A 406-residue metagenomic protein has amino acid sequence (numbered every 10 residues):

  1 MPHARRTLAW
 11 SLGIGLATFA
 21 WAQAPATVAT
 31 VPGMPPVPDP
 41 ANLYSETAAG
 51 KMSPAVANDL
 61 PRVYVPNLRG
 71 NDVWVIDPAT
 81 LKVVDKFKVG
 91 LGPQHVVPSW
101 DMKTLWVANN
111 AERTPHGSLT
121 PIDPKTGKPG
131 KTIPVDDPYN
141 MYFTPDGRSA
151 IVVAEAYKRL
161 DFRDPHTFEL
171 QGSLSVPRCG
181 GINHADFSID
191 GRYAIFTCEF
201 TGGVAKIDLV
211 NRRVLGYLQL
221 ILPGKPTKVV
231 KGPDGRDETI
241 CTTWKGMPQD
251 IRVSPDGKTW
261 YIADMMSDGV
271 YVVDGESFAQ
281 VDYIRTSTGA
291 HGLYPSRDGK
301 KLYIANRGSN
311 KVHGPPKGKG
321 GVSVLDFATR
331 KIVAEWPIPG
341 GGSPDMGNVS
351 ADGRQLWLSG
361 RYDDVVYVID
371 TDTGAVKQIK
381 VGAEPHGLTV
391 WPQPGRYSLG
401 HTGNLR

Functional and structural regions predicted by a protein language model:
M1-S11: Bacterial N-terminal signal peptides that target proteins for export
P2-H3, A22-A24: N-terminal acidic, proline/glycine-rich, low-complexity intrinsically disordered segments
H3-A4, A17, P134: Short, solvent-exposed coil/turn linker segments
W10-F19: Bacterial N-terminal signal peptides
Q23-R406: Predominantly soluble domains enriched in secretory-pathway, periplasmic, or organellar proteins
